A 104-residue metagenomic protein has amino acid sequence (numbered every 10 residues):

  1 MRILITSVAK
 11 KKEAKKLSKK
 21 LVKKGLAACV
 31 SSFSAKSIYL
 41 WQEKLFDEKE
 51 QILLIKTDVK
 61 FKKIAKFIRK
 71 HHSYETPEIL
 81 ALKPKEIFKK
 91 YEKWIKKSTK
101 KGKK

Functional and structural regions predicted by a protein language model:
M1-K104: Positively charged, small/polar-rich N-terminal and surface patches that mediate targeting and assembly and bind
